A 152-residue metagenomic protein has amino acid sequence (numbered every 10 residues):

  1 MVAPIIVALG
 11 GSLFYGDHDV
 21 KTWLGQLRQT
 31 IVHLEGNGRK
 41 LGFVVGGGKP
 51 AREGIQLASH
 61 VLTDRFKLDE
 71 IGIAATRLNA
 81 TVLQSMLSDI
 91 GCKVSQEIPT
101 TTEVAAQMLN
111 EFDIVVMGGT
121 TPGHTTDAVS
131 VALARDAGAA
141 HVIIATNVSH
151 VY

Functional and structural regions predicted by a protein language model:
M1-G42: N-terminal glycine-/serine-/threonine-rich phosphate-binding loop
I6-G10, V45-G46, V116-G119, I144-A145: Short beta-strand segments
L13-Y15, G48-E53, H150-Y152: Short, active-site-adjacent cap segments at secondary-structure transitions
K21-Q26, T126-A132: Charged helix-capping and loop-helix junction motifs
L41, I90-C92, V142: Hydrophobic anchor at the start of a short beta-strand that flanks the dinucleotide cofactor-binding loop
I55-A128, R135-D136: Ligand-binding beta-strand-loop-alpha-helix segment within the catalytic cores of soluble metabolic enzymes
A137-Y152: Glycine-rich phosphate/pyrophosphate-binding loops and their adjacent beta-strand/loop elements at enzyme active sites
